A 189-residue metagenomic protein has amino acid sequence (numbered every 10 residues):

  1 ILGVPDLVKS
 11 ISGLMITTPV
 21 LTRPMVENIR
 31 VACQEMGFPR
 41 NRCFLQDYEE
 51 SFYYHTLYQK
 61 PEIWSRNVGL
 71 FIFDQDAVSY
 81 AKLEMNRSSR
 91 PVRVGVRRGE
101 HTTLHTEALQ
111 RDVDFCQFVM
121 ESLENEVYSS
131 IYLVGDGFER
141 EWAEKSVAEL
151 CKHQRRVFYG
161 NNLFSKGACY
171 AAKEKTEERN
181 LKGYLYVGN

Functional and structural regions predicted by a protein language model:
I1-P5, F52-Q59, Q110-V127, A171: Phosphate/ATP-binding catalytic cores across multiple sugar-kinase/actin-like superfamilies, primarily ASKHA
I1-V68, S89, G99, K152-H153: Nucleotide/phosphate-binding catalytic cleft detector across ATP-hydrolyzing and phosphate-transferring enzymes
L14-M25, E121-A148, R156, G160: Glycine-rich phosphate-binding loops at beta-strand->alpha-helix junctions
P24-V31, H55-L57, V78-L83, E139-S146: A short acidic (Asp/Glu
E62-S79, E84-N86, G135-F138, L185-N189: A short acidic Gly-Thr/Ser loop motif
K82-V113: Short glycine-rich, Thr/Ser-proximal phosphate-binding strand/loop in the N-terminal lobe of ATP-dependent enzymes
N162-G167: Repeat-based blade/solenoid architectures
Y170-N189: Acidic, glycine/GT-rich loop-and beta-edge segments that sit at the periphery of enzyme/chaperone cores
